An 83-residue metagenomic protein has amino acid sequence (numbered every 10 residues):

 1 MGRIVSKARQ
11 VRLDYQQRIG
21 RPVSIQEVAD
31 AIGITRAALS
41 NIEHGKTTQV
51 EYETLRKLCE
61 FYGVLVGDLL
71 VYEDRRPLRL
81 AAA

Functional and structural regions predicted by a protein language model:
M1-S24: A short, Lys/Arg-rich alpha-helix, primarily the initiator
G2, N41, L70-A83: Short, charged recognition helix plus adjacent turn of helix-turn-helix-like nucleic-acid-binding domains
L13, H44, D74: Residue-level detection of the helix-turn-helix DNA-binding "recognition helix"
L13, Q17, D30, E60: Short polybasic/polar patches that bind polyanions
I19-N41: Short alpha-helical DNA-recognition segment
P22, K46-K57: Short, basic-rich loop-to-helix N-cap that marks the start of a DNA-contacting helix
E53-D68: DNA major-groove recognition helix of helix-turn-helix/homeodomain DNA-binding modules
